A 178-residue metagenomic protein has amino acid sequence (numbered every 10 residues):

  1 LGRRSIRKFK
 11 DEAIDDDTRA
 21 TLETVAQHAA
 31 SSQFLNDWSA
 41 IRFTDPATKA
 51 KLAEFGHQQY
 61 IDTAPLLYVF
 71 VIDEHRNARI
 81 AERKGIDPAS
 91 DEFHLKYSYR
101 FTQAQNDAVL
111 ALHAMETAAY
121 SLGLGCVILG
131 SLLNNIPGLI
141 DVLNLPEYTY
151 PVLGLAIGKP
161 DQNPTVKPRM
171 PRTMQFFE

Functional and structural regions predicted by a protein language model:
L1-E178: Acidic, surface-exposed loops and disordered segments
